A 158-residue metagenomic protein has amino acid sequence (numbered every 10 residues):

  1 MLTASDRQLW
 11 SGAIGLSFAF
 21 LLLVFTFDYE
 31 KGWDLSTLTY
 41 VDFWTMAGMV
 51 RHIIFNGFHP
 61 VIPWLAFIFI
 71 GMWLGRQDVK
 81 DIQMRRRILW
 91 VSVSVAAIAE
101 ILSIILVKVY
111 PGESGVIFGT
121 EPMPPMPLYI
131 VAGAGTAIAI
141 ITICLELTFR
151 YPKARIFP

Functional and structural regions predicted by a protein language model:
M1-P158: Alpha-helical transmembrane segments and their immediate juxtamembrane cytosolic regions
